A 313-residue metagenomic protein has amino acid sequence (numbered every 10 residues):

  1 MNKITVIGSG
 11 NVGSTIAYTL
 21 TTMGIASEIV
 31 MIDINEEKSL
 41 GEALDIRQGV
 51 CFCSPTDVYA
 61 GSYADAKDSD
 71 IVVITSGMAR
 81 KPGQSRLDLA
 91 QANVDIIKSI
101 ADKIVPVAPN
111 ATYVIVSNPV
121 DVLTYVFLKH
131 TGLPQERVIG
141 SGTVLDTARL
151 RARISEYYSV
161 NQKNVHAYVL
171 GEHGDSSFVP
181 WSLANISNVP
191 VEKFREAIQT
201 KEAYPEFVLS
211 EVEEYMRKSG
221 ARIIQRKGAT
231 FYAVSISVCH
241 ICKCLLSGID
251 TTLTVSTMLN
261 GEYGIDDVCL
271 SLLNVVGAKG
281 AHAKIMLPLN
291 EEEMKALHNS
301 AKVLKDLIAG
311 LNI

Functional and structural regions predicted by a protein language model:
M1-I4: Extreme N-terminal starter segment of soluble prokaryotic enzymes
S9-G10: Glycine-rich Rossmann-fold phosphate-binding loop(s) that bind the pyrophosphate of adenine dinucleotide cofactors
G13-S14: N-terminal Rossmann-fold NAD(P) dinucleotide-binding loop
T22-E28, G132-P134: Conserved S-adenosyl-L-methionine
E28, I32-D70, Q84, K305-I313: Conserved N-terminal Rossmann-fold NAD(P) cofactor-binding segment
C51-A111: Rossmann-like NAD(P)-binding element
R86-A152: Rossmann-like NAD(P)(H) cofactor-binding subdomain of soluble oxidoreductases
T131-R137, T147-I313: C-terminal substrate-binding/catalytic lobe of Rossmann-fold NAD(P)-dependent dehydrogenases
